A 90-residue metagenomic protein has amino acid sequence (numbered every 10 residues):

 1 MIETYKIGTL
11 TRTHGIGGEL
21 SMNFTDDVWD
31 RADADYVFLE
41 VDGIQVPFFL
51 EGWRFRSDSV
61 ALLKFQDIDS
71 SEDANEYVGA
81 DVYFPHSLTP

Functional and structural regions predicted by a protein language model:
M1-P90: Short Lys/Arg-rich amphipathic alpha-helical segments
